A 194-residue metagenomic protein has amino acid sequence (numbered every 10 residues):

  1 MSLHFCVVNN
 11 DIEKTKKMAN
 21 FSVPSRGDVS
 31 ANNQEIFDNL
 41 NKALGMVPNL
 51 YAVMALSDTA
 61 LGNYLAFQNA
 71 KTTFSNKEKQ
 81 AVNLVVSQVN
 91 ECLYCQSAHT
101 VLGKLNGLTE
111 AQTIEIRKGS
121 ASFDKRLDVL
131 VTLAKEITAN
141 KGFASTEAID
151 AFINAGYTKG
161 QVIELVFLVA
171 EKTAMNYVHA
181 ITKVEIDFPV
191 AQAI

Functional and structural regions predicted by a protein language model:
L3-I194: Hydrophobic alpha-helical segments
